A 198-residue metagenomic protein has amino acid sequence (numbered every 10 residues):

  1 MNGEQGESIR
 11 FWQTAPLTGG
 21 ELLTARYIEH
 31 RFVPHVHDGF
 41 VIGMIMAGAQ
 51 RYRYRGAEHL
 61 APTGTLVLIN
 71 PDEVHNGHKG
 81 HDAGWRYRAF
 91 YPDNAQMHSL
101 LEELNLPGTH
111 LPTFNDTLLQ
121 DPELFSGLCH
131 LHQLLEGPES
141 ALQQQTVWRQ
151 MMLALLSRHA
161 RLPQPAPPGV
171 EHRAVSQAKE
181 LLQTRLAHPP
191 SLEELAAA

Functional and structural regions predicted by a protein language model:
N2-H110, G137-S140: N-terminal regulatory/effector-sensing and dimerization cores that precede helix-turn-helix DNA-binding domains
G108-F125, C129, Q133-A198: Short, Lys/Arg-enriched, Trp-marked, Pro/Gly-tolerant hinge/linker segments that flank
